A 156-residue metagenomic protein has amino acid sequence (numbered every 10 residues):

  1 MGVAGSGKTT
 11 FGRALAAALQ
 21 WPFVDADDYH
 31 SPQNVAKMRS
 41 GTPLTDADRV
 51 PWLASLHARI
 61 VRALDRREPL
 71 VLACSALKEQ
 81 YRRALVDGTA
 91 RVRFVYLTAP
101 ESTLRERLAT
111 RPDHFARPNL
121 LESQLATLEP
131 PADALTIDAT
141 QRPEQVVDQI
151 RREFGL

Functional and structural regions predicted by a protein language model:
V3: P-loop (Walker A) phosphate-binding loop of NTP-binding proteins
K8: Conserved lysine of the Walker
R13, A17-A58: Conserved substrate/cofactor phosphate-moiety recognition/catalytic segment in nucleotide-dependent phosphotransferases
P22-V24, R93, L135-I137: Structural signal for short hydrophobic segments within the conserved structured cores of catalytic domains across
H30, A76-K78, A99-T103, R142: Conserved nucleotide-binding/hydrolysis micro-motifs of P-loop NTPases
A47-T89, L97: Glycine-rich phosphate-binding loop used to anchor ATP phosphates in small-molecule kinases, encompassing both
G88-R107: Conserved phosphate-donor/acceptor-positioning beta-strand/loop module used by diverse small-molecule
T110-Q149: Small-molecule kinase domains that catalyze NTP-dependent phosphoryl transfer to phosphate-bearing small molecules
